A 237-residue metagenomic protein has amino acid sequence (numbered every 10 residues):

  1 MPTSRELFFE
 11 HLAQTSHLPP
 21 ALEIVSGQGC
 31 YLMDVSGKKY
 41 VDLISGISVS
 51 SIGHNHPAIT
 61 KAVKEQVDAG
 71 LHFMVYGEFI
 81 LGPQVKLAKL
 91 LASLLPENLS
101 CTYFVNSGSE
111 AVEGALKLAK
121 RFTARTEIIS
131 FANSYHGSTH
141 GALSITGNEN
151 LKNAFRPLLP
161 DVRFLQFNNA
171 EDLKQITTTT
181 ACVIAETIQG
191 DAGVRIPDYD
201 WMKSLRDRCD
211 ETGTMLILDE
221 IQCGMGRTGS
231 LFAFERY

Functional and structural regions predicted by a protein language model:
M1-Y237: Conserved N-terminal phosphate-binding loop of PLP-dependent enzymes in the Aspartate aminotransferase
